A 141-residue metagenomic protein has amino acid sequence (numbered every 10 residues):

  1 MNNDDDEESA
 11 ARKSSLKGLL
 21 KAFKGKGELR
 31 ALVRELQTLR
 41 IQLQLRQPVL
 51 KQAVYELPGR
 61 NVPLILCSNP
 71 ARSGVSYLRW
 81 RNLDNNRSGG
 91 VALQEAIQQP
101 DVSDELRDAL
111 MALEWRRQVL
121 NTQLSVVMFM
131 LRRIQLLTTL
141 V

Functional and structural regions predicted by a protein language model:
M1-A11, T122-V141: Intrinsically disordered, low-complexity terminal tails and linkers in eukaryotic proteins, enriched in charged/polar
N2, E7-N61: Negatively charged, low-complexity tracts enriched in Asp/Glu with abundant Ser/Thr
N3-E7, P70, N85, V102: Short linear motifs in intrinsically disordered/low-complexity regions
F23, R72, R87-S88: Intrinsically disordered, low-complexity segments enriched in small/polar residues
L29, L36-R46, L50, L106 (+2 more regions): Amphipathic alpha-helical coiled-coil segments
P48-N82: Amphipathic, interaction-prone secondary-structure segments
L57, L64, D101, L131-I134 (+1 more regions): Short, surface-exposed, charged/polar-biased interaction segments
S76-Q118: Intrinsically disordered, low-complexity regulatory segments enriched in Ser/Thr/Pro and charged residues
